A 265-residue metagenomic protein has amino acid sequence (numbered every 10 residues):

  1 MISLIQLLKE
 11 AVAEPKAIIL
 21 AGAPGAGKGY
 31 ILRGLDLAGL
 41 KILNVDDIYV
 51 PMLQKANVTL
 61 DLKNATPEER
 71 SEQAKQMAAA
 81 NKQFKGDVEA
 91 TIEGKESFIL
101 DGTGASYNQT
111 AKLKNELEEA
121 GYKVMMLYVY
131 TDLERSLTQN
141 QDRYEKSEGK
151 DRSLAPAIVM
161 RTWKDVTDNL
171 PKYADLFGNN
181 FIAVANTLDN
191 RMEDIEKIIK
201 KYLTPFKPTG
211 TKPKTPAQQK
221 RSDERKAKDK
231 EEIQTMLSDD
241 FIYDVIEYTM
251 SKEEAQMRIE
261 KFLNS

Functional and structural regions predicted by a protein language model:
I2-A11, D239: Proteolytic processing junctions in secreted/extracellular precursors, especially proprotein convertase/trypsin-like
A11-P15, A90-E93: Phosphate-binding P-loop
A17-I19: Short hydrophobic/aromatic beta-strand immediately N-terminal to the Walker A/P-loop
A23-P24: The conserved Walker
G27: Conserved glycine(s) of the Walker
Y30-E96, N108: Conserved substrate/cofactor phosphate-moiety recognition/catalytic segment in nucleotide-dependent phosphotransferases
E118-N140: Conserved phosphate-donor/acceptor-positioning beta-strand/loop module used by diverse small-molecule
E134-S265: Conserved GTP-binding G-domain of TRAFAC-class P-loop NTPases and closely related GTPase folds
